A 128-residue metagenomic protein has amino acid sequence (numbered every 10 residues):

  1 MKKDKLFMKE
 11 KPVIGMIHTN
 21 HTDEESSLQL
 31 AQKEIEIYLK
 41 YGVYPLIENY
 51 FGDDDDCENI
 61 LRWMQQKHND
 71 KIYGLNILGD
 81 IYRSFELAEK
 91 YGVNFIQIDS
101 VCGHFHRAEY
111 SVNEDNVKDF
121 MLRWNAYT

Functional and structural regions predicted by a protein language model:
M1-K5, V117-F120: Intrinsically disordered, low-complexity boundary segments flanking structured domains
K2-D70: Conserved N-terminal beta1-alpha1 strand-loop-helix module at the mouth
P12, D70-G74, N94, Y127-T128: Proline-centered loop/turn at the N-terminus of a beta-strand
T19-T22, Y82, L87-T128: Conserved anion-binding
E24-L28, L78, Y110: A conditional alpha-helix N-cap/helix-loop micro-motif detector
I47, L75, Q97-I98: General beta-strand structural signal in soluble alpha/beta enzymes
F51-D53, D80, C102: Conserved beta-strand edge residues that scaffold enzyme active sites
N59-Y91: Hydrophobic/aromatic-rich structural module bridging two neighboring secondary-structure elements via a short loop
